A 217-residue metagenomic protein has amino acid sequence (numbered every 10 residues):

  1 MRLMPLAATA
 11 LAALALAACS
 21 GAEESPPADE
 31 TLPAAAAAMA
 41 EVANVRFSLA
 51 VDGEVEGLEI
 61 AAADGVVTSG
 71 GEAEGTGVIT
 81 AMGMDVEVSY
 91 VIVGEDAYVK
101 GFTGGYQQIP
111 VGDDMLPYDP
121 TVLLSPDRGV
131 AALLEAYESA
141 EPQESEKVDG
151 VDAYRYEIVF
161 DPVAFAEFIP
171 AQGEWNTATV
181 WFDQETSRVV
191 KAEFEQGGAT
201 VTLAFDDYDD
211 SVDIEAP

Functional and structural regions predicted by a protein language model:
M1-A8: Bacterial N-terminal signal peptides that target proteins for export
A15-A18: C-terminal motif of bacterial Sec signal peptides marking the signal peptidase cleavage site
S20-P217: Subset-of-secretome marker
